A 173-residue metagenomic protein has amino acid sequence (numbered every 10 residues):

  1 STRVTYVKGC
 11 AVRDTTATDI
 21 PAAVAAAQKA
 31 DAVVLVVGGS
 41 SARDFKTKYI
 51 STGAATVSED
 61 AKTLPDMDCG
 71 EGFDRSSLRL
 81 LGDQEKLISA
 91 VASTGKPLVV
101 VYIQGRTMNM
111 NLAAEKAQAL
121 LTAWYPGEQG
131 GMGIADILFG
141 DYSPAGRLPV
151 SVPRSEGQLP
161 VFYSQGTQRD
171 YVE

Functional and structural regions predicted by a protein language model:
S1-E173: C-terminal non-catalytic regions of proteins with extracellular/luminal or membrane-system context
